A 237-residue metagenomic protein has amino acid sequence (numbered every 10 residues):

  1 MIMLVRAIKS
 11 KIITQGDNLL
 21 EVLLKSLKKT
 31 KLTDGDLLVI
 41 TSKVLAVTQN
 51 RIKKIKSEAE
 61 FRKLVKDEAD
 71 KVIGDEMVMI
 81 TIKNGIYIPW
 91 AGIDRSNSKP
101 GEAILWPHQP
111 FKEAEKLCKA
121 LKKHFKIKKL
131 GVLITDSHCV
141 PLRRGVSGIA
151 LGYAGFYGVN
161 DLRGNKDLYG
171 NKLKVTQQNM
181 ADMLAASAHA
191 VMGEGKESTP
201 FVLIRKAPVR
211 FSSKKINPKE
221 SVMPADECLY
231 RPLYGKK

Functional and structural regions predicted by a protein language model:
M1-D36: N-terminal glycine-/serine-/threonine-rich phosphate-binding loop
I2-S10, S42, I52-S98, L105 (+1 more regions): A structural signal for small-residue-enriched, beta-sheet-centric alpha/beta enzyme cores and oligomeric scaffold folds
D17-T30, H108-K126: Phosphate-interacting basic helix/loop segments used at nucleotide- and nucleic-acid interfaces
